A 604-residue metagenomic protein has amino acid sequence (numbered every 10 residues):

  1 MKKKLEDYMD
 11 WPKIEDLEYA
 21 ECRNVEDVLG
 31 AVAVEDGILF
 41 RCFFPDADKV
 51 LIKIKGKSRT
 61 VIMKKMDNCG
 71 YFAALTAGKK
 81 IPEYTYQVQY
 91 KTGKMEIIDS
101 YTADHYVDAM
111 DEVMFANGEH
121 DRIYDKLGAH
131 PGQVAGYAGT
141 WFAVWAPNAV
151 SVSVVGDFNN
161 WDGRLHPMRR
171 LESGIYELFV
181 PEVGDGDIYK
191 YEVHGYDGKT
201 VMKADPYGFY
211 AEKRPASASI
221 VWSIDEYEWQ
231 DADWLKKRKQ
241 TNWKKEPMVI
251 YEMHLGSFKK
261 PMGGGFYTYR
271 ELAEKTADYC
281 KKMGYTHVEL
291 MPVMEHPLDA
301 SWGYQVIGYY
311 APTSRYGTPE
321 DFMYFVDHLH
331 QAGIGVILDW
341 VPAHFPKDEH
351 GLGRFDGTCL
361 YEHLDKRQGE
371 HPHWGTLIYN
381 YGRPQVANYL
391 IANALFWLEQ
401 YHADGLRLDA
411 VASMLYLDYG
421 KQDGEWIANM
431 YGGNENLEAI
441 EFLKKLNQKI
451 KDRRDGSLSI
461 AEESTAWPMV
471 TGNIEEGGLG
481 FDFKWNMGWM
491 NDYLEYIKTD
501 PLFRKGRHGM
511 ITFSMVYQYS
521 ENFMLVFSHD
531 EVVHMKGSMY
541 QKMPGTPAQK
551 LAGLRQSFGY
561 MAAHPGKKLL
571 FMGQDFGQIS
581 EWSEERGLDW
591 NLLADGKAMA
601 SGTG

Functional and structural regions predicted by a protein language model:
M1-G37, S58-V61, M66-A146, R170-E252 (+2 more regions): The feature marks proteins involved in alpha-glucan
F43-K49, W145-V152: Short proline/glycine-enriched turn/loop motifs at strand-loop junctions of beta-rich domains
D48, V150, Y285-V288, D404 (+1 more regions): Short acidic/polar active-site loop segments enriched in Thr and Asp
V50-I52, V152-V154, Y189: Short beta-strand elements bearing conserved aromatic residues within extracellular beta-rich modules
T200-V201, K259-P261, H296-D299, H344-D348 (+4 more regions): Short catalytic/ligand-binding loop motif for oxyanion handling, primarily in non-cytosolic enzymes, centered on
F209-K213, A232-K245, H254-E435: Substrate-binding/active-site clefts of carbohydrate-active enzymes
P215, H402-D404, Q422-G587, L592-L593: Conserved alpha/beta catalytic core and glycan-binding cleft of carbohydrate-active enzymes
G602-G604: Amphipathic alpha-helical
